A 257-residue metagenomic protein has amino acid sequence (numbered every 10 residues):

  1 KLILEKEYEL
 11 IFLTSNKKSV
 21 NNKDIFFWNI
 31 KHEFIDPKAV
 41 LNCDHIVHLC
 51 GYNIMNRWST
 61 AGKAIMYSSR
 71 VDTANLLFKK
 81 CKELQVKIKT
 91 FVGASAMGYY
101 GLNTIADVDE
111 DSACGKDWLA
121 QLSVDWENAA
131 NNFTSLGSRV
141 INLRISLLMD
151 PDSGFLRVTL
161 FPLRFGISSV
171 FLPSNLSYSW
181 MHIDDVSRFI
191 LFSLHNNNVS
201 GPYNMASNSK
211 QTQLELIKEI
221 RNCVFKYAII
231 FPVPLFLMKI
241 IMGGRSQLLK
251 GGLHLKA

Functional and structural regions predicted by a protein language model:
K1-E7: N-terminal Rossmann NAD(P)H-binding glycine-rich loop of SDR-like oxidoreductase domains
S19-L76: NAD(P)H-binding glycine-rich loop region in Rossmannoid oxidoreductase-like domains and their noncatalytic homologs
N75-D117: Conserved Rossmann-fold NAD(P)-dependent oxidoreductase catalytic core, especially the SDR/UDP-sugar
S95, N128-P151: Conserved beta-loop-beta element that borders a ligand/cofactor-binding pocket
G115-L119, S146-S153, P173-I183: Glycine-rich "substrate-gating" loop/helix at the edge of Rossmann-like oxidoreductase active sites
V124, L136-S138, M149-V158, S193-Y203: Glycine/proline-rich active-site loop of Rossmann-fold NAD(P)-dependent oxidoreductases
L160-S169, N175-Q211: Alpha-helical substrate-binding/gating segment
S193-R245: Mid/C-terminal beta-alpha module of Rossmann-like enzyme folds, strongest in SDR-family dehydrogenases/epimerases
